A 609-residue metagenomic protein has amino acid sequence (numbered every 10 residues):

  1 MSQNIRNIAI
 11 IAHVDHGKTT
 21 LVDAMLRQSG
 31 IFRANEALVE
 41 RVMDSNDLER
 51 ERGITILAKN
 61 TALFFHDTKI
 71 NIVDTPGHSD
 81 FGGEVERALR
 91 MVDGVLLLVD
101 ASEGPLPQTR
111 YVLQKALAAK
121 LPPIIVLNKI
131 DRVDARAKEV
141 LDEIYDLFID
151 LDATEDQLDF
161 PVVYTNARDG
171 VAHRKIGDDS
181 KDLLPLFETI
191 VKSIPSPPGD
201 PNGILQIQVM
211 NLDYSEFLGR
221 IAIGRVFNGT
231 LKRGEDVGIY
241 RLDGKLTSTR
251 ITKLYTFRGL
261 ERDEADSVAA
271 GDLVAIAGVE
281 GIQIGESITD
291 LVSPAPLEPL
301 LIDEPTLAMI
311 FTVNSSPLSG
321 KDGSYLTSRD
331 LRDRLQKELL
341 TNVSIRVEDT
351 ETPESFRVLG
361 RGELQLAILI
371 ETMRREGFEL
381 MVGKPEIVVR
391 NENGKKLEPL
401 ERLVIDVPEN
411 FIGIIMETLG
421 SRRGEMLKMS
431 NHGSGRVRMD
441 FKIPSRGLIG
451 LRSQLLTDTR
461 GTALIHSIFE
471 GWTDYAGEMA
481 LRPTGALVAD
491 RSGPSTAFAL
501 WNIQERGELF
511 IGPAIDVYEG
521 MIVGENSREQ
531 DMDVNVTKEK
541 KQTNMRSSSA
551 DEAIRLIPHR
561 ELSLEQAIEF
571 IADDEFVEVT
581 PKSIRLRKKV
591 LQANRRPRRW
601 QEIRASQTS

Functional and structural regions predicted by a protein language model:
M1-S609: Structural and coupling elements of P-loop NTPases
